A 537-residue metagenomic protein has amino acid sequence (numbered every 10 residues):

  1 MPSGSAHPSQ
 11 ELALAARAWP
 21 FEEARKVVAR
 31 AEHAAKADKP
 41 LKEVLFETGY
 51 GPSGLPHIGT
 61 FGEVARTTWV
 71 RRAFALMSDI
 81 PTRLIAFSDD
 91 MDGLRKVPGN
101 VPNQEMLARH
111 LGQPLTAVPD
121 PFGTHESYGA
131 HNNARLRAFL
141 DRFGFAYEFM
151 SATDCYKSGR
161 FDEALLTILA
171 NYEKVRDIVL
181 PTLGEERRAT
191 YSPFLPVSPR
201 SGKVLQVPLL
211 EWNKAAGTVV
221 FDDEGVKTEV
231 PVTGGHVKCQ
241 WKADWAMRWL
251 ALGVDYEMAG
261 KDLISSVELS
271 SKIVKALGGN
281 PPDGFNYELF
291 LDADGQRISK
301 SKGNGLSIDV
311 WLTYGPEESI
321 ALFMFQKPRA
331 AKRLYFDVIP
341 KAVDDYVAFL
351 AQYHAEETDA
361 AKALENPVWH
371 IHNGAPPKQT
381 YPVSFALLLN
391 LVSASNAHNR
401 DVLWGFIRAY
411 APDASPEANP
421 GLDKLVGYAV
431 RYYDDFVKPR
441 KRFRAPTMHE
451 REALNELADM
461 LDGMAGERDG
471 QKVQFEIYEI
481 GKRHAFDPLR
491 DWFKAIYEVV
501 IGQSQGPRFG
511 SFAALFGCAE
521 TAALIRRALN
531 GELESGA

Functional and structural regions predicted by a protein language model:
M1-L41, L55-P56, R83-I85, R176 (+2 more regions): Basic, alpha-helical terminal appendages of large translation-related enzymes
P2-P102, D244-S266: N-terminal catalytic cores of NTP/NDP-binding nucleotidyl/phosphoryl-transfer enzymes
V27-E32, G129-L140, T233-D244, S270-V274: Structured alpha-helical segments in the cores of large, soluble enzyme domains
H57, I168, P316, I496: Residue-level signal for inorganic ion chemistry
M91-A108, A164-L165, L169, R297 (+1 more regions): Charged, often glycine-rich, active-site loop that binds/positions anionic groups
E105-A130, R135-F139, F143: A glycine-rich helix N-cap at a beta->alpha junction
F145-I308: Active-site cores that bind ATP or allylic diphosphates and position pyrophosphate for catalysis
D262, V267, E288-G427, I501-G536: Catalytic adenosine-cofactor/nucleotide-binding cores of aminoacyl-tRNA synthetases and other
